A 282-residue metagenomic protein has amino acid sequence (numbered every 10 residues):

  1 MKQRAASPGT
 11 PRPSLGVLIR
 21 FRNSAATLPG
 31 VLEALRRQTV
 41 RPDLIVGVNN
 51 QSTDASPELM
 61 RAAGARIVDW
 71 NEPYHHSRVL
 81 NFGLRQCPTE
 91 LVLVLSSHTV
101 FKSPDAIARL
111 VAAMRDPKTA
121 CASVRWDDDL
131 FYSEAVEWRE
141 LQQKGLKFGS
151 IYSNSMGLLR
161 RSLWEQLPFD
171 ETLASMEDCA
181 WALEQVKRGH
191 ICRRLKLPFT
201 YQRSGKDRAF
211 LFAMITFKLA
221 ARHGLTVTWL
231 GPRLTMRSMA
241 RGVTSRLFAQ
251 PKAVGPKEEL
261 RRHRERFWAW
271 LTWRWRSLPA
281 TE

Functional and structural regions predicted by a protein language model:
M1-A34: N-proximal low-complexity "stem/linker" segments adjacent to membrane-targeting elements
E33-P42: Short, acidic, metal-binding catalytic loop of nucleotide-sugar glycosyltransferases
N49-P57, V100: A conserved acidic beta->alpha catalytic loop
W70-C87: Glycine-rich, basic loop-to-helix element that forms the pyrophosphate-binding segment of sugar-nucleotide handling
E90-V100: Short beta-strand-to-loop acidic/aromatic patch adjacent to the donor-nucleotide binding site
V100-V136: Conserved donor NDP-sugar-binding/catalytic core segment of glycosyltransferases
D128, L141-L159: A recurrent flexible, glycine/aromatic-enriched loop bordering the glycosyltransferase active site that acts as
S175-L183: Acidic donor-binding loop at a coil-to-helix junction in glycosyltransferase catalytic cores that engages
